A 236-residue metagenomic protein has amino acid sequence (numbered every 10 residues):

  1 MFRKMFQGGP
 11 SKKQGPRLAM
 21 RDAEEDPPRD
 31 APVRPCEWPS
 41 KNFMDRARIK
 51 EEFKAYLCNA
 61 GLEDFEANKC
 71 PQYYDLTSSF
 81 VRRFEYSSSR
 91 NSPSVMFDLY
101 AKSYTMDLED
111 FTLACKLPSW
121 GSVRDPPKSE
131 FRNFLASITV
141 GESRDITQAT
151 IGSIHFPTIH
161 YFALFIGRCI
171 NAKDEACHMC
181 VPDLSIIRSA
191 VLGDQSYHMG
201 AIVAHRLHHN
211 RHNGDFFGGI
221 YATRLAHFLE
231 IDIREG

Functional and structural regions predicted by a protein language model:
F2-G236: A structural signal for long, well-ordered, hydrophobic/aromatic- and basic-residue-enriched core segments of folded
